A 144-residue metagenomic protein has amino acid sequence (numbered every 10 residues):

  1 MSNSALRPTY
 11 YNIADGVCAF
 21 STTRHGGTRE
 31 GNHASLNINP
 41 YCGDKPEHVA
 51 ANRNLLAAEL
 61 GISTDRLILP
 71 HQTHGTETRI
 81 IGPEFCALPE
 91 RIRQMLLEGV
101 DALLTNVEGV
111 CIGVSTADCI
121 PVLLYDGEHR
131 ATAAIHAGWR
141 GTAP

Functional and structural regions predicted by a protein language model:
M1-P144: Active-site microenvironment for binding and transforming phosphate-containing groups
